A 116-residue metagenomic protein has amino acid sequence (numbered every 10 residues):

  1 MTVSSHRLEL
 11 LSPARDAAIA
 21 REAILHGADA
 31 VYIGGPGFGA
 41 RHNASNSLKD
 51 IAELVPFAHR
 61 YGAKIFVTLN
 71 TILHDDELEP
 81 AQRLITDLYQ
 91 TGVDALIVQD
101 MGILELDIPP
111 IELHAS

Functional and structural regions predicted by a protein language model:
T2, F57, A63-S116: N-terminal active-site wall of soluble small-molecule enzyme domains
V3-Y32: N-terminal basic/disordered segments at the start of proteins
D16, S47, I51, A81: Aromatic/hydrophobic pocket-lining residues that form the small-molecule binding cavity in soluble enzyme cores
A17-E22, I51, T68-N70, V93-D94: Short acidic/polar alpha-helix capping motifs at helix-coil junctions
A20, R41, L106: Glycine/Thr-rich phosphate-binding loops of Rossmann-like dinucleotide-binding domains
D29-G34, V98-M101: Non-cysteine beta-strand/loop elements that form the S-adenosyl-L-methionine
V31-D50, T68-D76: Glycine-rich, proline-tolerant flexible connector loops at the mouths of alpha/beta enzymes
L54: Aromatic/hydrophobic pocket-lining residues that form π-stacking "cages" and hydrophobic walls in ligand
